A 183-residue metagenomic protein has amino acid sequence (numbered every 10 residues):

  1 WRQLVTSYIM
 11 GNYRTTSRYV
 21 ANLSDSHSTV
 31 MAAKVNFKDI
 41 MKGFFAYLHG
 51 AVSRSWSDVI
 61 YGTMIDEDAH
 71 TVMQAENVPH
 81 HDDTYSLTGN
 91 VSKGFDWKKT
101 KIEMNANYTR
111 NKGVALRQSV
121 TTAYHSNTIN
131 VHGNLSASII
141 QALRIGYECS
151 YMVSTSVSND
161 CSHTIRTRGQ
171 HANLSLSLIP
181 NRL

Functional and structural regions predicted by a protein language model:
W1-L183: Exposed, low-structure sequence patches enriched in small/polar residues
